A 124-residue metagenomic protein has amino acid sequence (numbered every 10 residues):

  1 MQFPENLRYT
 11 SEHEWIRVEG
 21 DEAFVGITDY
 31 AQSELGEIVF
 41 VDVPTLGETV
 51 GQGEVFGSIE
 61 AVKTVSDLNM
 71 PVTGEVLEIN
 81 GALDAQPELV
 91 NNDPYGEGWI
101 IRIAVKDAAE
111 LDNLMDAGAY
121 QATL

Functional and structural regions predicted by a protein language model:
M1-S58, E88, N92-L124: Acidic, low-complexity mobile loops and tails
L7-T10, D67-T73: Short coil-to-beta-strand transition motifs
E22, T73-E75: Structural motif
E37-I38, K63-V65: A short beta-loop-beta micro-motif enriched in histidine and acidic residues
A61-T64, G81: Short, conserved catalytic or interaction motifs in soluble domains
K63, N69-P71, Y95-G98: Short connector loops at helix/strand junctions that flank enzyme active sites, especially segments positioning acidic
V76-N92: Short, charge-rich, low-complexity interaction segments located in flexible loops at or near secondary-structure
